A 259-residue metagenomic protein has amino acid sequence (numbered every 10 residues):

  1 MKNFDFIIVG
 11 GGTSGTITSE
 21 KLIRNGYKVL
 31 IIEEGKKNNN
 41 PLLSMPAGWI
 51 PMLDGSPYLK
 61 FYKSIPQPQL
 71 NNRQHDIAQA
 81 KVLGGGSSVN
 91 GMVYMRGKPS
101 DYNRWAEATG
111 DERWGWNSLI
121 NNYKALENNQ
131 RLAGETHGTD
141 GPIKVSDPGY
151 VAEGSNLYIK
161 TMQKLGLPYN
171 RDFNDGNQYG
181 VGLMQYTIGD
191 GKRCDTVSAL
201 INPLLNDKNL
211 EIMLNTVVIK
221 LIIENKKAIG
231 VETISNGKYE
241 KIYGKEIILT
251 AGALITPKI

Functional and structural regions predicted by a protein language model:
M1-K124: N-terminal glycine-rich phosphate/pyrophosphate-binding loop and immediately adjacent elements
K2-F4, G237-E246, T250: Core beta-strand elements of the Rossmann-like FAD/NAD(P) dinucleotide-binding domain in flavoenzyme oxidoreductases
G12-T13, E34-K37, V217, G244-E246 (+1 more regions): Glycine-/small-residue-rich beta->alpha transition segments that form the dinucleotide
T16-E20, S198, P257: Short, hydrophobic alpha-helix immediately C-terminal to the catalytic nucleophile
A106-G110, A253-I259: Alpha-helical support elements that line or immediately flank enzyme active sites and cofactor-binding pockets
A108-E224, A228: Conserved redox-cofactor binding core of oxidoreductases
G230-I234: Short beta-strand segments that buttress and anchor functional surface loops
